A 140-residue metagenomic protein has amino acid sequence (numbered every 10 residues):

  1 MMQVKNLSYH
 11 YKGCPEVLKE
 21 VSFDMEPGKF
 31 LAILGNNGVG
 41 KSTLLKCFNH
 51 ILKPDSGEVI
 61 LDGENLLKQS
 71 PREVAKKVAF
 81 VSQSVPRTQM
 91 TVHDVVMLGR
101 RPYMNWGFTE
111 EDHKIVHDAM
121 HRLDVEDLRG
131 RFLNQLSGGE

Functional and structural regions predicted by a protein language model:
M1-V4, S8-E20, P27-A32, K68-S70: A short, flexible loop at the N-terminus of ABC-type nucleotide-binding domains that lies
K12, M97-E111, R122: ABC-type ATPase nucleotide-binding domains, specifically the catalytic core motifs of the NBD
L34-N36: The feature captures the beta-strand-to-loop junction immediately N-terminal to the Walker
N49: Helix-to-loop junction immediately C-terminal to a conserved catalytic motif
G57-N65, V74: Conserved ABC transporter NBD signature motif
K76, Q89-G99: Short coil-to-helix segment of the ABC ATPase nucleotide-binding domain corresponding to the Q-loop/switch region
G107, F132-L136, E140: Conserved ABC ATPase signature
E111-L128: Conserved ABC ATPase "signature" region
